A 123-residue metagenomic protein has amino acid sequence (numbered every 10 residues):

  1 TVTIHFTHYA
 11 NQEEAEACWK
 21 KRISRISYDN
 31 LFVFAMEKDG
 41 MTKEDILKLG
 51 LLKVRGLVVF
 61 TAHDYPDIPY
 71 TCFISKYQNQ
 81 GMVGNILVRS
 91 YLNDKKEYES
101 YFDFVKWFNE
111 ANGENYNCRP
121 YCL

Functional and structural regions predicted by a protein language model:
T1-M36, M41, Y70-Q80, G84 (+2 more regions): Positively charged, amphipathic N-terminal segments that serve as targeting/anchoring signals
I4-F6, F60-H63: Catalytic-core loop-and-flanking beta/alpha module that positions acidic residues for ribose/phosphate chemistry
R22-R25, R55, R89, R119: Arginine residue identity/basic-tract feature
I26, L47-V54: Short, conserved loop/helix-junction motifs that constitute active-site signature segments in enzyme catalytic cores
A35-M36, V59-T61: Short beta-strand/turn micro-motifs composed of small residues that flank or help shape donor/cofactor-binding pockets
T61-L123: Polybasic, proline/glycine-rich intrinsically disordered low-complexity segments
